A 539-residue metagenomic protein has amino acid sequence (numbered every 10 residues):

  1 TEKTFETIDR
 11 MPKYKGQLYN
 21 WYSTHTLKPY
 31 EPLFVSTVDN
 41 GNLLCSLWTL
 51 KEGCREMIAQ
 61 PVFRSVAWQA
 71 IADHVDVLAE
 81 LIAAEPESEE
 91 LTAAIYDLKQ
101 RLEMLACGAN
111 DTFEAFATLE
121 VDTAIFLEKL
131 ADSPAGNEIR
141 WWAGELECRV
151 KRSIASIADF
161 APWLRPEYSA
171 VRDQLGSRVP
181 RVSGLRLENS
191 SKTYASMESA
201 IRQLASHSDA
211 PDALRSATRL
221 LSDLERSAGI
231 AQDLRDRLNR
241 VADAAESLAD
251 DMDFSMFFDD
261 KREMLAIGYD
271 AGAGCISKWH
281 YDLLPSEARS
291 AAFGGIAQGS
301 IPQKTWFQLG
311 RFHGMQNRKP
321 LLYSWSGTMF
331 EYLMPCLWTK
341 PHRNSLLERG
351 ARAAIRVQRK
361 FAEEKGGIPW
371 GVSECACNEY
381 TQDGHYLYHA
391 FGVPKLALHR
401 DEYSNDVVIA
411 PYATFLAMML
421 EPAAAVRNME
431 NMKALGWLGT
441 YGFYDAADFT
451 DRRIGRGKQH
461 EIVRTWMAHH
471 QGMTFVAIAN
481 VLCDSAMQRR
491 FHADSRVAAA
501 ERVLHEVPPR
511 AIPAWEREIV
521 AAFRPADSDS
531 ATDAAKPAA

Functional and structural regions predicted by a protein language model:
T1-A539: Acidic, mature catalytic/reactive cores of soluble proteins
